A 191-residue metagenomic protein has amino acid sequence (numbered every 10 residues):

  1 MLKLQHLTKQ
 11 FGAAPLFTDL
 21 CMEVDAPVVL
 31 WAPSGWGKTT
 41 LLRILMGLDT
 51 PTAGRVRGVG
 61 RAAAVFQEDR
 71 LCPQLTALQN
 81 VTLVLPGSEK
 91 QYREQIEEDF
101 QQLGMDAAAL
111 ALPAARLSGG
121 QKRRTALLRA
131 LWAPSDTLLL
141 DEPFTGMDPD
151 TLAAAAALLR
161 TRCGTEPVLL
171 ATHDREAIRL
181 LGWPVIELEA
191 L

Functional and structural regions predicted by a protein language model:
M46: Helix-to-loop junction immediately C-terminal to a conserved catalytic motif
L75-K90, Q95: Q-loop/switch helix immediately C-terminal to the Walker
R93-A108: Conserved ABC ATPase "signature" region
P113-L117, Q121: Conserved ABC ATPase signature
L127: Hydrophobic anchor residue at the start of the ABC signature
A133, G164: Conserved signature/switch motifs of ABC ATPase nucleotide-binding domains
L138-E142: Catalytic Walker B motif of ABC-type/P-loop ATPase nucleotide-binding domains
P149-T151: Helix N-cap at the start of a conserved alpha-helix in ABC-type nucleotide-binding domains
